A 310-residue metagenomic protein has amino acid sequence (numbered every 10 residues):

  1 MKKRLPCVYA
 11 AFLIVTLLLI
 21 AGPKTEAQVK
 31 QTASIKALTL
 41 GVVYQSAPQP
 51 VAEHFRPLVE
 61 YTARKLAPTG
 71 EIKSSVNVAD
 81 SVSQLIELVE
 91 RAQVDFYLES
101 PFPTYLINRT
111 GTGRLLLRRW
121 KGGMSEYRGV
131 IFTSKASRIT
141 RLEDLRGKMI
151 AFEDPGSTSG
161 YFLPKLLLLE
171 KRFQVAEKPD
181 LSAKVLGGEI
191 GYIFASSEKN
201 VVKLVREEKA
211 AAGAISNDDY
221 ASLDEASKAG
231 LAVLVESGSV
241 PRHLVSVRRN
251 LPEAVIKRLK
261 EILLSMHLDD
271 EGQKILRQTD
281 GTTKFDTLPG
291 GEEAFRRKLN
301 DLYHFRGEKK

Functional and structural regions predicted by a protein language model:
K2-Q93, Q273-K310: N-terminal hydrophobic or amphipathic helices and topogenic motifs
S34, V42-Y44, V78-V82, E90-G111 (+4 more regions): Beta->alpha turn/N-cap motifs
I35, T39-K65, F102, Y127-V202 (+1 more regions): Bilobed "Venus flytrap"/periplasmic-binding protein-like clamshell domains and structurally analogous long
I35-Q45, L117-T133, V185-G188, Y220-H267 (+2 more regions): Periplasmic-binding protein-like
H54, L58, S81, L85 (+10 more regions): Stable alpha-helical elements in mature extracytoplasmic
A63-P68, E90, V94, I150 (+4 more regions): Sec-exported extracytoplasmic/periplasmic mature domains
V89-E90, L145, V205-R206, L259: Hydrophobic residues within well-ordered alpha-helices
L98-G111, P164-E170, V202-L231: A ligand-binding cleft/hinge motif common to bilobed small-molecule-binding domains
